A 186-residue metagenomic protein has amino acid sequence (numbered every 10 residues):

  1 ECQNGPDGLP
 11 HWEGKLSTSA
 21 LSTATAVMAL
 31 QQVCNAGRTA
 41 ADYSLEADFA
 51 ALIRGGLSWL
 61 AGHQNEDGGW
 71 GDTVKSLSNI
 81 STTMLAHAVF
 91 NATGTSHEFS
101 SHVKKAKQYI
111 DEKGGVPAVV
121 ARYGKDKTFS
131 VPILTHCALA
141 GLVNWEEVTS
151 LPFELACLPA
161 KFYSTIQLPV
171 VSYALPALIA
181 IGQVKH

Functional and structural regions predicted by a protein language model:
E1-H186: Preference for long, amphipathic alpha-helical scaffolds in soluble/luminal domains and all-alpha bundles
